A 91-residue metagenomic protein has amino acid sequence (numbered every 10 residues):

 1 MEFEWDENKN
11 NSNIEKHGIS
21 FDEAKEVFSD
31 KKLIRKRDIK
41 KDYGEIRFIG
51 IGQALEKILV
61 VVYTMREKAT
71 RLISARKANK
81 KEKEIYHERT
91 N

Functional and structural regions predicted by a protein language model:
M1-N91: Ribonuclease/tRNase effector modules and their secretory precursors
